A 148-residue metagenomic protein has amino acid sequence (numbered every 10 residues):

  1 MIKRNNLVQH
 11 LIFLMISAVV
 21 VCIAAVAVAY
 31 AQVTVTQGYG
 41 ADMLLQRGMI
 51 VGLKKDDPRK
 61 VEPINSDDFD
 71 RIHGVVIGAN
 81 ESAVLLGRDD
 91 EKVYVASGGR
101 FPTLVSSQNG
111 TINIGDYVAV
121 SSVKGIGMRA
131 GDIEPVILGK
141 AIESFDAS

Functional and structural regions predicted by a protein language model:
M1-Q9: N-terminal secretory signal peptides that target proteins for export/translocation
L11-L14, S121: Generic, well-ordered alpha-helical scaffold segments in large soluble proteins
F13-A25: Bacterial N-terminal signal peptides
C22, A27-S148: Extracellular receptor-binding modules and their adjoining Ser/Thr/Gly/Asp/Asn-rich linkers
